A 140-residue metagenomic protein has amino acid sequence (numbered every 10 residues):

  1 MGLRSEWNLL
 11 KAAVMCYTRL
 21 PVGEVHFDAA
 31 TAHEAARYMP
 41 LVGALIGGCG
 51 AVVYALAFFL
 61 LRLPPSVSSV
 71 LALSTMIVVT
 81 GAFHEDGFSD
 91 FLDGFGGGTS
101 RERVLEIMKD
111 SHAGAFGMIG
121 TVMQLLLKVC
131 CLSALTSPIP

Functional and structural regions predicted by a protein language model:
M1-G81, S89-R103, D110-P140: Hydrophobic alpha-helical transmembrane segments
D86: Hydrophobic "anchor" residues on beta-strands that sit immediately upstream of conserved functional sites
